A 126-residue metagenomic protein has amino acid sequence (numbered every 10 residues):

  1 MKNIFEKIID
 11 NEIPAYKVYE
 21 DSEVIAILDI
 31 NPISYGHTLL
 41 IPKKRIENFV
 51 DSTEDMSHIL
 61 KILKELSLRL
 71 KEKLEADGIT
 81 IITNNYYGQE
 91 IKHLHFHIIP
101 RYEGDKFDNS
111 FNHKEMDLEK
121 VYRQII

Functional and structural regions predicted by a protein language model:
M1-I126: HIT superfamily nucleotide-processing domains
